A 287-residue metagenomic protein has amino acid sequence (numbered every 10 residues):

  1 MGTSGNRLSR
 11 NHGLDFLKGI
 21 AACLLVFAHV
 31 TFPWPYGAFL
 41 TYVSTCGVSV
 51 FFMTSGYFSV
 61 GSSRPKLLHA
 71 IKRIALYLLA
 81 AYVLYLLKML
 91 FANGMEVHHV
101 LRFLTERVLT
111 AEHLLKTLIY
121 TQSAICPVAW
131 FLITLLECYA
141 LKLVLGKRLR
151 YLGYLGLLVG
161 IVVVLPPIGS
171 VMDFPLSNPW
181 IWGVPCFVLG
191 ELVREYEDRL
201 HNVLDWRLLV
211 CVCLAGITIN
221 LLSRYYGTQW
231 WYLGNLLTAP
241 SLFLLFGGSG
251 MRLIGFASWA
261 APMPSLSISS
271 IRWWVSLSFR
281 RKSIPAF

Functional and structural regions predicted by a protein language model:
M1-I161, S283-F287: Membrane-cytosol interface segments of multi-pass membrane proteins, especially ER/Golgi lipid-handling enzymes
L17, L24, V50-F52, L84 (+5 more regions): Hydrophobic residues within membrane-embedded alpha-helical segments of Major Facilitator Superfamily
L25-T31, S267-W274: Histidine-centered catalytic micro-motifs
T45, V162-V163, C186, I268: Hydrophobic alpha-helical transmembrane segments of integral membrane proteins, especially lipid-exposed positions
V48-S62, W130-G146, P166-H201, Y232-R252: Specific transmembrane alpha-helix
A70, I74-L86, L135-L136, V159 (+8 more regions): Alpha-helical transmembrane spans of integral membrane proteins, capturing the lipid-embedded, hydrophobic core of TM
V164-L165, G169, P175, I181-W182 (+2 more regions): Alpha-helical transmembrane segments and terminal signal-anchor/GPI-anchor hydrophobic tails, characterized by long
